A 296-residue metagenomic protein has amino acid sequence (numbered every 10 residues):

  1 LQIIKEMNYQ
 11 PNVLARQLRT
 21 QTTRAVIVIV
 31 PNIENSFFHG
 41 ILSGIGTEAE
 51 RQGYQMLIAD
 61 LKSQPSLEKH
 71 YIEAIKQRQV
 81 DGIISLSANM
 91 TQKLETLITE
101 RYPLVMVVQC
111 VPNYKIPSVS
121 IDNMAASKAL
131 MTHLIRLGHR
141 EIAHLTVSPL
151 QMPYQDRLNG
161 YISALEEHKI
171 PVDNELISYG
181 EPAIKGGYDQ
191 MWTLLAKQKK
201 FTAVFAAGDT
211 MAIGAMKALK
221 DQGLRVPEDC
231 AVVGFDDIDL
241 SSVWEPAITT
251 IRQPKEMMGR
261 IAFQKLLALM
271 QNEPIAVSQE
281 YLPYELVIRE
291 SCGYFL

Functional and structural regions predicted by a protein language model:
L1-T23, L296: N-terminal helix-turn-helix DNA-binding module of bacterial transcription factors
I4, A49, A164-L165, L195 (+2 more regions): Conserved hydrophobic residues forming the short capping helix/wall of the S-adenosyl-L-methionine
M7, R51-Q52, E100-Y102, H168 (+1 more regions): Helix C-cap/helix->beta junction micro-motif
Q21-T132, R136, L195-A196, K200: Alpha-helical recognition/docking segments in bacterial nutrient-uptake and carbohydrate-utilization systems
V30-G40, I58-L67, V119-A129, L145-Q190 (+5 more regions): Hinge/beta->alpha junction and helix N-cap segments in small-molecule ligand-binding domains
R140-E141, V172-L176, V226-A231: Short acidic capping loops at alpha-helix termini that bridge into adjacent secondary structure
W192-L296: Flexible loop/turn connectors
